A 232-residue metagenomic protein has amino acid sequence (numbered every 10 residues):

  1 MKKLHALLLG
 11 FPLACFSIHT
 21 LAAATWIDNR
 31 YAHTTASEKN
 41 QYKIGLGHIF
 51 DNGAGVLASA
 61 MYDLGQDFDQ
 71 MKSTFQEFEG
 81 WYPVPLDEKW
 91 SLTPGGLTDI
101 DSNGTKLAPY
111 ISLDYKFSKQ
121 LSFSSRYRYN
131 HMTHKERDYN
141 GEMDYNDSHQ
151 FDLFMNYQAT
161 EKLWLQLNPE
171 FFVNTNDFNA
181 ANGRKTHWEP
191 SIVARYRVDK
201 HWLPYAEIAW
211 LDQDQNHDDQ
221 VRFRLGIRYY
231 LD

Functional and structural regions predicted by a protein language model:
M1-W26, D232: Cleavable N-terminal export/targeting peptides
T20-F68, F75: Short glycine/proline- and aromatic-enriched beta-strand/turn motifs that initiate or cap beta-hairpins
T25-I27, N52-A58, P85-P94, K119-S125 (+4 more regions): Repeated loop/turn-to-beta-strand initiation elements of outer-membrane beta-barrel proteins
Y31-T35, A60-Q66, G96-S102, Y129-T133 (+3 more regions): Transmembrane beta-strands of outer-membrane beta-barrel pores
E38-Y42, L46, K72-F78, T105-P109 (+3 more regions): Residues that define the transmembrane beta-barrel architecture of outer-membrane proteins
K89, K106-N176: Detector for outer-membrane/organellar transmembrane beta-barrel domains, recognizing the amphipathic beta-strand
Y157, I192, Y196, D219-D232: Outer-membrane beta-barrel "beta-signal"
W164-A209: Outer membrane beta-barrel transmembrane domains
